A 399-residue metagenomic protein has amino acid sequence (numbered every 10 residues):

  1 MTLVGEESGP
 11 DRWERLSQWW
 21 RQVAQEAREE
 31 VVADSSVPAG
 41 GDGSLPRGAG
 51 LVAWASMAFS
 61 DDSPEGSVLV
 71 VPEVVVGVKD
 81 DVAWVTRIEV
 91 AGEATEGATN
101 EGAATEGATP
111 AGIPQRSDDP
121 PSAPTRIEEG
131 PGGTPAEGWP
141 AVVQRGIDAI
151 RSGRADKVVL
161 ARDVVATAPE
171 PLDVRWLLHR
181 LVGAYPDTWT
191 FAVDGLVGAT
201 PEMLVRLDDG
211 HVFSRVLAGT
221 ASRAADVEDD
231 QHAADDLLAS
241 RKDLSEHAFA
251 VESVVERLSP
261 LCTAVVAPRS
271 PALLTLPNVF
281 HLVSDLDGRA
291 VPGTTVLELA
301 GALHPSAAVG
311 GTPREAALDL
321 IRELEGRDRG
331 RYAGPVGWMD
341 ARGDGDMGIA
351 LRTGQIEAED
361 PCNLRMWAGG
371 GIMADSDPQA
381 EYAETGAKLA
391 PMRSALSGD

Functional and structural regions predicted by a protein language model:
M1-R15, A91-E96, E101, E106-Q144 (+4 more regions): Contiguous alpha-helical scaffold segments within structured protein domains that host functional hotspots
T2-V71: Glycine-rich, N-terminal phosphate-binding loop and its surrounding beta-alpha-beta segment
A53-M57, W189-D194, R329-G337: A short glycine-rich, hydrophobically flanked beta-strand micro-motif that places a catalytic Asp/Glu for divalent metal
P64-V74, R162-S245, F249, P260-V265 (+1 more regions): An anion-binding catalytic pocket shared by soluble metabolic enzymes
L69-G92: A contiguous, mid-domain pocket- or channel-lining segment that forms the substrate-recognition surface
G153: Flexible glycine-rich active-site/ligand-binding loops centered on an Asp-His dyad
D156-A161, F191-G195, S270, L297-E298 (+2 more regions): Short coil/turn segments at secondary-structure boundaries
A290-D399: Conserved hydrophobic core element of enzyme catalytic domains
